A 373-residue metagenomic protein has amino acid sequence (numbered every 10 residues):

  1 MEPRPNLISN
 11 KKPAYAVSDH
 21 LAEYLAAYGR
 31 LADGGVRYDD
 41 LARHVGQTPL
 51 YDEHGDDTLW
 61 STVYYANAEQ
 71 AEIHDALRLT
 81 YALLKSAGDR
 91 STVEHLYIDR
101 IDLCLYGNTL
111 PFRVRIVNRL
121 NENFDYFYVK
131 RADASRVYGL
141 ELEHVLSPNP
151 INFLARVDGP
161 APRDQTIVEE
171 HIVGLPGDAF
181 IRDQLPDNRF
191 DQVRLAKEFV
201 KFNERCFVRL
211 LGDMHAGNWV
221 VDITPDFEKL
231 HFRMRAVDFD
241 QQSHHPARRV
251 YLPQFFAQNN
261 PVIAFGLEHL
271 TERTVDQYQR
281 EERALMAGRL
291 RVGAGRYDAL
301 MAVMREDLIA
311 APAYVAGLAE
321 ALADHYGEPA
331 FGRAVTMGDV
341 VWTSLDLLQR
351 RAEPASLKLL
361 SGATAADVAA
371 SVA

Functional and structural regions predicted by a protein language model:
M1-G88, A313-A373: Regulatory N- and C-terminal appendages and interdomain linkers associated with kinase/kinase-like NTP transferase
N6-L7, A14, C104, R119-L120 (+3 more regions): A general structural signal for short secondary-structure junctions and capping/turn motifs
D57-P176: Conserved ATP-binding subdomain of kinase catalytic cores across diverse folds
Y138, R194, E198, M214 (+3 more regions): Generic recognition of stable, solvent-exposed alpha-helical segments in well-folded globular domains
D158-P162, L175-A179, D213-G217, E268-H269 (+1 more regions): A general structural signal for short secondary-structure boundary/capping elements
A179-P186: AlphaC helix of the protein kinase catalytic domain
P186-R249: Conserved kinase catalytic-core segment
D226-A373: C-terminal catalytic region of ATP-dependent kinase domains
